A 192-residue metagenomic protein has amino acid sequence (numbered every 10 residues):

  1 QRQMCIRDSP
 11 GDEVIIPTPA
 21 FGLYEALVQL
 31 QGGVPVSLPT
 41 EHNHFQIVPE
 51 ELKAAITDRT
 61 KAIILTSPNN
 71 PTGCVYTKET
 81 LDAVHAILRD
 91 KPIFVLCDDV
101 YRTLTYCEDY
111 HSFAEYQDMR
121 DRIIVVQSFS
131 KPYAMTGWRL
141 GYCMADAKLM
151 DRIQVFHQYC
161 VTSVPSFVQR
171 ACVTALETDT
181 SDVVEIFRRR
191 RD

Functional and structural regions predicted by a protein language model:
R2-I6: Short, small-residue-biased leader/transition segments that mark boundaries at the very start of proteins
R7-V28, F187: Conserved PLP-anchoring active-site segment centered on the Schiff-base-forming lysine
I16, Y76, A145: A conserved hydrophobic position in a structured secondary element of the catalytic/binding core that shapes
A20-F21, T40-H44: Short, acidic/turn-prone active-site loops that include or flank metal/cofactor- and phosphate-binding residues
Q29, V36, Q46-R59, P71-F94 (+2 more regions): Active-site pre-lysine segment of PLP-dependent enzymes
R122-V125, F129-D192: PLP-dependent aminotransferase class I/II
